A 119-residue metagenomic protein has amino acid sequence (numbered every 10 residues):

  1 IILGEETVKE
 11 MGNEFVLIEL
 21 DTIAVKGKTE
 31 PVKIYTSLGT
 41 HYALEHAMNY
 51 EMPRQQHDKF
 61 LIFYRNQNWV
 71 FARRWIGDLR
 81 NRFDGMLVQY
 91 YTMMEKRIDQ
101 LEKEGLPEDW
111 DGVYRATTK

Functional and structural regions predicted by a protein language model:
I1-F71, D78-K103, P107: Cytosolic regulatory/linker segments at or just downstream of nucleotide-handling modules in signal-transduction
L106-K119: Intrinsically disordered, low-complexity, charge-biased linker/tail regions
